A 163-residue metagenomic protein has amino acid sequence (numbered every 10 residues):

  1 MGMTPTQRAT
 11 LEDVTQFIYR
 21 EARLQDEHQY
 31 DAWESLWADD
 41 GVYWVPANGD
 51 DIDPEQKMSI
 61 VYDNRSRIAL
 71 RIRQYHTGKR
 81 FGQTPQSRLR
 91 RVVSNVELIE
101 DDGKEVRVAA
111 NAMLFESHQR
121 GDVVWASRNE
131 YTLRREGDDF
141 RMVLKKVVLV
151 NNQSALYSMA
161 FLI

Functional and structural regions predicted by a protein language model:
M1-D39: Short, low-complexity N-terminal intrinsically disordered segments enriched in polar/charged residues
A9, Q56, G121: Conserved aromatic-histidine-acidic binding/catalytic patches
E12-Q16, S59, S66, V124: A generic "alpha-helical surface" signal
E21, W33, I68, V108 (+1 more regions): Hydrophobic pocket/interface hotspot
E21-R23, K79-Q86, H118-R120: Short helix-to-loop capping/linker segments positioned immediately adjacent to catalytic or ligand/cofactor-binding
D39-A109: A solvent-exposed, acidic/Ser-Thr-rich amphipathic alpha-helical stretch
R90, E97-I163: A beta-strand edge to alpha-helix "cap/lid" segment located at domain peripheries
